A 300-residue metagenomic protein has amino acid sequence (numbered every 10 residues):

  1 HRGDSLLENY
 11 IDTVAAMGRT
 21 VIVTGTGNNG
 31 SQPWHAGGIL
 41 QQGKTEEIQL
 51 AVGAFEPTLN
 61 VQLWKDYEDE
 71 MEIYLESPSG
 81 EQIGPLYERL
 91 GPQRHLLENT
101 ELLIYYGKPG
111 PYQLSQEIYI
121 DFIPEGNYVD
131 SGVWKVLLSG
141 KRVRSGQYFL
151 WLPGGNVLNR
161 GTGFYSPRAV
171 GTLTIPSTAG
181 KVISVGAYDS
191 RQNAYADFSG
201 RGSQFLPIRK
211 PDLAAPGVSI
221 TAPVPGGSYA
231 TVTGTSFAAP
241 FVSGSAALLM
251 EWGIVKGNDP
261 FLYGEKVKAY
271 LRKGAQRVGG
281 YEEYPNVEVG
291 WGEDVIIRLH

Functional and structural regions predicted by a protein language model:
H1-I39, F55-P85, R89-A179, P225-A239: Substrate-binding/access-modulating region of protease and related hydrolase catalytic domains
M17-R19, E56-P57, E68-M71, A179-K181 (+3 more regions): Subtilisin-like serine protease catalytic core
N28-G30, Y188-S190, L271-R277: Acidic, glycine-rich active-site loops and adjacent beta-strand->loop/helix elements that engage anionic groups
Q41-I48: Short beta-strands within extracellular/lumenal beta-sheet-rich domains
L50-G53: Short acidic-hydrophobic catalytic motif
E70-E72, P78-S79, G217-E282: Hydrolase catalytic cores
T162-T231, T235, F241, A246: Conserved, compact domain cores that house catalytic/ligand-binding motifs in diverse enzymes and effector modules
G279-H300: C-terminal domain-closing interface element
